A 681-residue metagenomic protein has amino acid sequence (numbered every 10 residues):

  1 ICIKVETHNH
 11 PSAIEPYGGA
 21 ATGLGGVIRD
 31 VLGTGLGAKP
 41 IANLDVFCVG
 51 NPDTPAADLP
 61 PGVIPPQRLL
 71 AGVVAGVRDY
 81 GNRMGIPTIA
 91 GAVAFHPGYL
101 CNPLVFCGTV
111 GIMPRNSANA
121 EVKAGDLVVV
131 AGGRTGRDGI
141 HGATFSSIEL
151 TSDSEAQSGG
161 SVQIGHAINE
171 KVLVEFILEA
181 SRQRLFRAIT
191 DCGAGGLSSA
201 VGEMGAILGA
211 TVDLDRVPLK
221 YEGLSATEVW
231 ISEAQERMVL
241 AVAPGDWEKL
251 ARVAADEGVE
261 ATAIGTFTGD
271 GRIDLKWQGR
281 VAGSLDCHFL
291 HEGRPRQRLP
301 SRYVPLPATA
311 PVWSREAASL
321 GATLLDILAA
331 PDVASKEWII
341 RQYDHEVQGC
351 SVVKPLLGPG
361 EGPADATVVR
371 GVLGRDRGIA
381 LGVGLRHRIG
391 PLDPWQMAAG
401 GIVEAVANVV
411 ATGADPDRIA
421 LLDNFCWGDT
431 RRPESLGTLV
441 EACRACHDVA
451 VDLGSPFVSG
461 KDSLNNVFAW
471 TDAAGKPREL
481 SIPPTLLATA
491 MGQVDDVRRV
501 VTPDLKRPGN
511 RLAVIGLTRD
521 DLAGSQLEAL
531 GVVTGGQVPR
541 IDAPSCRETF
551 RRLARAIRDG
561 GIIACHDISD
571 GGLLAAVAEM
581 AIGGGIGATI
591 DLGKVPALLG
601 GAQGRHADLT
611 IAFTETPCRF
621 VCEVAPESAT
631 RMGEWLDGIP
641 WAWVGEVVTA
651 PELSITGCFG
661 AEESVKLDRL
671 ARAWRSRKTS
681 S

Functional and structural regions predicted by a protein language model:
I1-S681: Glycine/proline-enriched, intrinsically flexible loops and inter-domain linkers
